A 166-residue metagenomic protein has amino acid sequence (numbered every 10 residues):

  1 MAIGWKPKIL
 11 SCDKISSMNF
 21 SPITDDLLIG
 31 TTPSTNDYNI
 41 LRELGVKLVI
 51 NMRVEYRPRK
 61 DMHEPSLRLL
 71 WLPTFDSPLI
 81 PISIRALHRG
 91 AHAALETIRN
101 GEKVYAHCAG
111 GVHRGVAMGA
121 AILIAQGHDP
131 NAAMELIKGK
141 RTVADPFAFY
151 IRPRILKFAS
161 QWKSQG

Functional and structural regions predicted by a protein language model:
M1-I15, R154, Q161: Non-catalytic regulatory/accessory regions that flank a structured catalytic core
M1-I3, R89, N100, Q165: Feature targets compositionally biased, intrinsically disordered low-complexity regions with long contiguous runs
W5-K8, H92, R114-G115: Intrinsically disordered, low-complexity segments enriched in polar/charged residues with Gly/Pro, especially when
I15-K103, I124-L156: Cysteine-based protein phosphatase catalytic domain of the PTP/DSP
G101-A120: A phosphate-binding catalytic loop at a beta-strand-loop-alpha-helix junction that coordinates phosphoryl groups
S160-G166: C-terminal domain-closing interface element
